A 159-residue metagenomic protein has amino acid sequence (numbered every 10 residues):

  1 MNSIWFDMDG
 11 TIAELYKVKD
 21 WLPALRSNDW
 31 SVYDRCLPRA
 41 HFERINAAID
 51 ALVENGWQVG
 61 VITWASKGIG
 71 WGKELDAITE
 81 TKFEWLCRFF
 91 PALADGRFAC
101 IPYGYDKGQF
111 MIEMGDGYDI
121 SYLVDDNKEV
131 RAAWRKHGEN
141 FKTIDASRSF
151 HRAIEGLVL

Functional and structural regions predicted by a protein language model:
S3, I101-E129, W134: Conserved Lys-Pro-Asp/Glu-containing loop-to-beta segment of HAD-superfamily phosphomonoesterases, centered on
S3-F89, D95-C100: Alpha-helical substrate-recognition element adjacent to the catalytic core
E43-N46, D50, I112, A132 (+1 more regions): Amphipathic, non-transmembrane alpha-helical secondary structure
I45-L52, P102-F110, G138-D145: Noncatalytic linker/hinge segments flanking ATPase motor cores
G56, A94-D95, Y118, G138: Short, well-ordered alpha-helix to beta-strand connector turns
I78-F90, E113-M114, A132-G138: Short, aromatic/basic amphipathic alpha-helical patches
D95, Y103-Q109, R148-I154: A short acidic, often aromatic-flanked loop/helix-cap motif at beta-alpha or helix-coil junctions that lines enzyme
Y118-L159: Acidic, Mg2+-coordinating phosphoryl-transfer loop and its flanking beta/alpha structural elements, shared across
